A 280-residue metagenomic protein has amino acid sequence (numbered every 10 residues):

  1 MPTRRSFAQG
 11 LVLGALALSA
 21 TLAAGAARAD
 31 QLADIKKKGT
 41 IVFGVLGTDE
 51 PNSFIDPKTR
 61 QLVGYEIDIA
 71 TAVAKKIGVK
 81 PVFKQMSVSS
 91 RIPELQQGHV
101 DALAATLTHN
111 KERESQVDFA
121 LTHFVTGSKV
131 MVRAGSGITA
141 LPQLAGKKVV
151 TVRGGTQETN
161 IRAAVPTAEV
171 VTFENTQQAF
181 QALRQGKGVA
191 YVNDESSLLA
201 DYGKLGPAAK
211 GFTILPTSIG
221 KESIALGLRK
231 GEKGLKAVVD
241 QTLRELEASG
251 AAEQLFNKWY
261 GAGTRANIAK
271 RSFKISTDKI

Functional and structural regions predicted by a protein language model:
A29-T106: Extracytoplasmic small-molecule ligand-binding "clamshell" domains of the periplasmic binding protein/Venus flytrap
L32, V132-V149: Flexible hinge/capping segments at coil-to-helix
G39-L46, V63, P142-G154, E169: Short loop->beta-strand "edge-of-pocket" segments that line small-molecule binding or catalytic clefts across diverse
I67, F83-P93, S136, R153 (+3 more regions): Short helix-initiation/N-cap motifs at beta->coil->alpha
I67-K76, K147-K148, G155, L199 (+1 more regions): Extended ligand-binding regions for polar small-molecule ligands
S90-P93, T106-S115, N160-A163, V189-G220 (+1 more regions): A ligand-binding cleft/hinge motif common to bilobed small-molecule-binding domains
F124-V132, E195, L199, G203-L243 (+1 more regions): Periplasmic-binding protein-like
T156-F173, K210-G211, L243-I280: Ligand-binding clefts/hinges and TM-proximal coupling segments of bilobed small-molecule sensing domains
